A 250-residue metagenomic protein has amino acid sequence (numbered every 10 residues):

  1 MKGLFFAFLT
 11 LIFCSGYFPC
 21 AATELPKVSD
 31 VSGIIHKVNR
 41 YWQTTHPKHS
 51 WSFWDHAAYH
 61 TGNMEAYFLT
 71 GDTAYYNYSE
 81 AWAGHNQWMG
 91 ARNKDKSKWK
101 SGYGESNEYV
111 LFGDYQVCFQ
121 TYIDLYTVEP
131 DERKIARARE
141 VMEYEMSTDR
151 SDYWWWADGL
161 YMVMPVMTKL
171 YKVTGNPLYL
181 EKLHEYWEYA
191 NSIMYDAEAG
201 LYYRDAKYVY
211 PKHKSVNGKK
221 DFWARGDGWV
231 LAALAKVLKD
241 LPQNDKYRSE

Functional and structural regions predicted by a protein language model:
M1-E24: Bacterial Sec-dependent N-terminal signal peptides
A22-E250: Glycan-recognition and catalytic cores of secretory/periplasmic carbohydrate-active enzymes
